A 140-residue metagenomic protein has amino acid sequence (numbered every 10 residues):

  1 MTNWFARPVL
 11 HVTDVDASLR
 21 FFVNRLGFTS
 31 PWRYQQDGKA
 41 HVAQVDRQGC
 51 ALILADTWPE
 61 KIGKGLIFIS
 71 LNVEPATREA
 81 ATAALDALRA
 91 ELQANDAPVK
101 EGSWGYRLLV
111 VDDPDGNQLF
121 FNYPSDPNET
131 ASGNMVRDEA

Functional and structural regions predicted by a protein language model:
M1-L19, I67-L71, Y123-A140: N-terminal beta-strand motif that seeds the catalytic metal site of vicinal oxygen chelate
V9-L52: Core segments of cupin and vicinal oxygen chelate
V12-D16, I67-Q118, Y123: Vicinal oxygen chelate
D37-H41, I62-G63, S103-R107: Short acidic/glycine-enriched loop/turn segments that link adjacent beta-strands
G49-I53, G116-L119: Short, charged/polar, Gly/Pro-enriched secondary-structure boundary elements
